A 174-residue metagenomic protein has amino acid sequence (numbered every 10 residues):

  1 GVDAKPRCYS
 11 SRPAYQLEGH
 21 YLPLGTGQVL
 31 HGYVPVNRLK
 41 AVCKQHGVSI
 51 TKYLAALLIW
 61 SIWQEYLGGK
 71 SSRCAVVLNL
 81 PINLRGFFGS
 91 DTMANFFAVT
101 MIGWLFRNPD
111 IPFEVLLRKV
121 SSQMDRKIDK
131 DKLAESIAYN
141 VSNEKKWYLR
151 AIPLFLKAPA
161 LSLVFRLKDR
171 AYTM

Functional and structural regions predicted by a protein language model:
G1-V48: Flexible, P/S/T/G-rich "lid" or insertion loops adjacent to the active sites of thioester-utilizing
V29-H31, R38-K40, W63-M174: Acyl-thioester-dependent acyl-group transfer interface
V48-S49, I111: A generic structural signal for alpha-helix starts
I50-I59: Short amphipathic alpha-helical segments
